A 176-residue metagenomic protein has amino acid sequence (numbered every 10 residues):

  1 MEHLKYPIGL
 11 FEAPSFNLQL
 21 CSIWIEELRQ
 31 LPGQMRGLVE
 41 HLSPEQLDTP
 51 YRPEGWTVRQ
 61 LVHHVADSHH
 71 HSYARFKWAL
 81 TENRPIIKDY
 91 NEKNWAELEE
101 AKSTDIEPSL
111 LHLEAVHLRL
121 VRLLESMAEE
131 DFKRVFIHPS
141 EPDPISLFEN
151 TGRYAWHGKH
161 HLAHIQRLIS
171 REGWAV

Functional and structural regions predicted by a protein language model:
M1-E12, D48-K93, V121, V135-V176: Short, contiguous alpha-helical
M1-Q30: Terminal targeting/low-complexity segments that flank the catalytic cores of oxidoreductases
F16-L20, W95-S109, S140-E149: Acidic/His metal-coordination segments adjacent to aromatic residues that form catalytic metal sites in metalloenzymes
Q19-E54: Short, contiguous, helix-prone interaction/anchoring segments in small proteins
L20, E27, P53, T57 (+3 more regions): Alpha-helix N-cap/loop-to-helix boundary motif
S22, E26-R29, R59, H63 (+4 more regions): A generic "alpha-helical surface" signal
E26-L38, A96-R134: Acidic/histidine-rich alpha-helical segments that form the ligand environment of transition-metal centers
L38, L42-E45, N83, M127-E130 (+1 more regions): A short secondary-structure junction motif
